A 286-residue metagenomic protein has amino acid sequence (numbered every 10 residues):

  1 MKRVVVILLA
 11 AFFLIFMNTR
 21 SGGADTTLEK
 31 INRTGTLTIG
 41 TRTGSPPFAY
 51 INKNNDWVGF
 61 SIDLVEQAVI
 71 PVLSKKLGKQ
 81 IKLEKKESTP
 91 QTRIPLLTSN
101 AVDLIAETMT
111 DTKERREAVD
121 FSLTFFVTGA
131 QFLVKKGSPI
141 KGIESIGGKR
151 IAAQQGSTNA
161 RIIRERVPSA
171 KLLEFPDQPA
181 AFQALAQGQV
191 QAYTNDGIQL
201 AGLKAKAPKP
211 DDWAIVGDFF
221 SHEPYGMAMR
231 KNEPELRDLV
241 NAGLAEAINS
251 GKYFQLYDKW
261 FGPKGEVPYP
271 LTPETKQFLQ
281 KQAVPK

Functional and structural regions predicted by a protein language model:
D25, E29-I105: Extracytoplasmic small-molecule ligand-binding "clamshell" domains of the periplasmic binding protein/Venus flytrap
T36-R42, V58, I143-G156, K171: Short loop->beta-strand "edge-of-pocket" segments that line small-molecule binding or catalytic clefts across diverse
L37-T38, Q80-I81, T98-E107, R150 (+2 more regions): Alpha-to-beta junction loops
T41-S45, K86-Q91, N100-T112, K136 (+4 more regions): Beta->alpha turn/N-cap motifs
T43, F126-V134, G197, A201-L244 (+1 more regions): Periplasmic-binding protein-like
I62-P71, E144, K149-R150, Q155-S157 (+2 more regions): Extended ligand-binding regions for polar small-molecule ligands
E66, I70, G78-S145, A283: Acidic, polar ligand-binding/catalytic clefts
T92, A106-E117, I162-E165, P179 (+2 more regions): A ligand-binding cleft/hinge motif common to bilobed small-molecule-binding domains
